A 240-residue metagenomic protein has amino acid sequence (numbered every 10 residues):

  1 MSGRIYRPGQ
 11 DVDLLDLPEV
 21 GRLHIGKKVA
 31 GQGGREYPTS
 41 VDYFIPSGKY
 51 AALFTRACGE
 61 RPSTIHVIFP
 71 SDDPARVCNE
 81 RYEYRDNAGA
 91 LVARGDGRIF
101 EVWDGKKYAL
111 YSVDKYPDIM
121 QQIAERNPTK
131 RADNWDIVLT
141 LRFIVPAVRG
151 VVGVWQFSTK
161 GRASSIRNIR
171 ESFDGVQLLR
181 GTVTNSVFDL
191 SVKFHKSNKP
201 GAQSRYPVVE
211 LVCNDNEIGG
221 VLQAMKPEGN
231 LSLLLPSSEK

Functional and structural regions predicted by a protein language model:
M1-V148, G201-S204: OB-fold ssDNA-binding interfaces and closely related basic DNA-contact patches used across DNA replication/repair
S2, S40, S47, S63 (+11 more regions): Generic serine detector
L14-L17, L23, L53, L91 (+9 more regions): Generic detector of leucine side chains in alpha-helical contexts
T129-E217: Extended serine/threonine-enriched, polar tracts that run as long, contiguous segments within proteins
P200-K240: Long, highly charged low-complexity segments enriched in Glu/Asp and Lys/Arg with interspersed Ser/Thr
